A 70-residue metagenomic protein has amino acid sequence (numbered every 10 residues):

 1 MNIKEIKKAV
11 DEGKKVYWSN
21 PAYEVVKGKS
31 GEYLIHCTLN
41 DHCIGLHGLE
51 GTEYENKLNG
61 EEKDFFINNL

Functional and structural regions predicted by a protein language model:
M1-D11: Mixed-charge, Lys/Arg-rich low-complexity intrinsically disordered regions
N20-A22, N69: Residue-level detection of beta-strand-connecting loop/turn positions
A22-Y33: Short beta-strand-centered aromatic/proline hotspots
H36-H42: Secondary-structure transition/turn motif
H42-L70: Intrinsically disordered, low-complexity, charged/polar segments
